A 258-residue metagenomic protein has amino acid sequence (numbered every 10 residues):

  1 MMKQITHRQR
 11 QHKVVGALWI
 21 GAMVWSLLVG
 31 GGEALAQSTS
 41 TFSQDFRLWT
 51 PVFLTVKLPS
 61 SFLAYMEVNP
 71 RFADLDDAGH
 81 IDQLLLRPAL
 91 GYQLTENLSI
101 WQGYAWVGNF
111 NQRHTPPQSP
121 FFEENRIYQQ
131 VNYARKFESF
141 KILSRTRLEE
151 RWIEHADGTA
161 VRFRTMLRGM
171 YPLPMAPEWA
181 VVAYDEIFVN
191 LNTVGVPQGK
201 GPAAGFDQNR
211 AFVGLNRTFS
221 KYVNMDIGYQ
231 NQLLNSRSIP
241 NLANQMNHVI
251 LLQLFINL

Functional and structural regions predicted by a protein language model:
Q37-S43, L75-G79, P116-P120, E154-G158 (+2 more regions): Outer-membrane beta-barrel domain signature
S38-Q93: Start-of-domain marker
Q44-L48, D82-L84, E123-I127, T159-F163 (+2 more regions): Residues that define the transmembrane beta-barrel architecture of outer-membrane proteins
V56, Y92, Y104, Y133-R135 (+3 more regions): Residue-level signature of outer-membrane beta-barrel architecture
S60-M66, N97-Q102, E138-I142, A176-A180 (+1 more regions): Repeated loop/turn-to-beta-strand initiation elements of outer-membrane beta-barrel proteins
F72-D77, N97-Q130, R135-S139, R145-E150 (+2 more regions): Outer-membrane beta-barrel translocator/channel fold
V131, M246-L258: Outer-membrane beta-barrel "beta-signal"
R145-N235, L258: Outer-membrane beta-barrel transmembrane domain signature
